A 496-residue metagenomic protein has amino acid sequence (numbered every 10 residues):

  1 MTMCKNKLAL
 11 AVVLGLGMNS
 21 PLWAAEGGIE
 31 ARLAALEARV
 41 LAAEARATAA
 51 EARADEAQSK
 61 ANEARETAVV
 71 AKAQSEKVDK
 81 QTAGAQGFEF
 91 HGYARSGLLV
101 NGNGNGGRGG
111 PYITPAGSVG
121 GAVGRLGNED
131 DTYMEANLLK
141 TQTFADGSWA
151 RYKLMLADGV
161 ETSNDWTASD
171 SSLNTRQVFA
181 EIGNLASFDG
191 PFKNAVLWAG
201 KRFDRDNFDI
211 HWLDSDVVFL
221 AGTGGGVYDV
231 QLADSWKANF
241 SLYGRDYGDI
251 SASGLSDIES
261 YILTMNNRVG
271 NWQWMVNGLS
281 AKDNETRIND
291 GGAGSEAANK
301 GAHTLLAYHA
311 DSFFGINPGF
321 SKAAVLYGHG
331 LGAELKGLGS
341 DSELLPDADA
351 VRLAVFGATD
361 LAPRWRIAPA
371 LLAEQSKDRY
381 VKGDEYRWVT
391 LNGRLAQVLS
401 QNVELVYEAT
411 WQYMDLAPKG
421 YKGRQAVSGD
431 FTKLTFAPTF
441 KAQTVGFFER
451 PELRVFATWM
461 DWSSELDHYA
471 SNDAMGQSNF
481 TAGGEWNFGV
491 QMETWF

Functional and structural regions predicted by a protein language model:
M1-A9: Bacterial N-terminal signal peptides that target proteins for export
L8-M18: Hydrophobic helical h-region of N-terminal Sec-dependent signal peptides in bacterial secretory/periplasmic proteins
N19-A24: Sec/Tat signal peptide C-region and signal peptidase I cleavage site
A25-D189, V230-L232, A358, N392-L405 (+2 more regions): Beta-barrel outer-membrane channel/assembly domains of diderm bacteria
H91-L99, K153-A157, W198-R202, N239-R245 (+7 more regions): Transmembrane beta-strands of outer-membrane beta-barrel proteins
L98-G106, F144, V160-N164, A186-F188 (+10 more regions): Gram-negative outer-membrane beta-barrel proteins
N103-L126, N164-F179, S187-A293, D473-S478: Surface-exposed coil loops of outer-membrane beta-barrel proteins
V230, S235-N239, S256, Y261-A442 (+2 more regions): Detector for outer-membrane/organellar transmembrane beta-barrel domains, recognizing the amphipathic beta-strand
